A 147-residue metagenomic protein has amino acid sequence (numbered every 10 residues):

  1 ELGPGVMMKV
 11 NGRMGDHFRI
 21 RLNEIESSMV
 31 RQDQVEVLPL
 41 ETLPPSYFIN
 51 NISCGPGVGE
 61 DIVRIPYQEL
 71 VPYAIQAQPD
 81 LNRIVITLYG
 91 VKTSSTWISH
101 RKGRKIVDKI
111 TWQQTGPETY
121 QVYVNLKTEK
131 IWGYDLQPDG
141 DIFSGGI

Functional and structural regions predicted by a protein language model:
E1-I147: Signal-peptide-cleaved, periplasmic/extracellular N-terminal interaction regions immediately downstream of the signal
